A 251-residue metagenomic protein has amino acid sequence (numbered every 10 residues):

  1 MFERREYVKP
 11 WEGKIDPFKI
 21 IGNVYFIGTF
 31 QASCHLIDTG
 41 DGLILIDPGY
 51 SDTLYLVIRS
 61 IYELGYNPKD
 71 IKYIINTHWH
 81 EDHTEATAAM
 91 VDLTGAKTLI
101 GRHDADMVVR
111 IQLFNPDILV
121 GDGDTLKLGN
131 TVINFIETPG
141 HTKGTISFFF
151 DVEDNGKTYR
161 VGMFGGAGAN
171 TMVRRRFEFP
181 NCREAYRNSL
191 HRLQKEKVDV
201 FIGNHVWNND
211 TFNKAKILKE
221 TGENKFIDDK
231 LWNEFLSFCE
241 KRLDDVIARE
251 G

Functional and structural regions predicted by a protein language model:
M1-D16, K97, H103: Short, basic/low-complexity N-terminal boundary segments at the transition from targeting/disordered tails
P10-L64, P68, S147-A169: Conserved beta-strand hairpin/beta-sheet module of binuclear metal-dependent hydrolase folds, prominently
I15-D16, Y25-I27, N115-I118, E137-H141: Short Gly/Pro-enriched turn/cap motifs at secondary-structure boundaries
G22-F26, I74-T77, F177-C182: Short, flexible loop segments at the rims of nucleotide/cofactor-binding pockets, characterized by
L43, Y50-D52, T125-K127, V132-E234: Metallo-beta-lactamase
I46-P48, I71-H80, T87, T98-R102 (+3 more regions): Active-site neighborhood of phospho(di)ester-bond hydrolases with catalytic His/Asp-centered motifs
D52-Y55, Y62-T125, I227, F235: Active-site HxH/HxHxD metal-binding segment of metal-dependent hydrolases
D229-G251: C-terminal regulatory/interaction regions
